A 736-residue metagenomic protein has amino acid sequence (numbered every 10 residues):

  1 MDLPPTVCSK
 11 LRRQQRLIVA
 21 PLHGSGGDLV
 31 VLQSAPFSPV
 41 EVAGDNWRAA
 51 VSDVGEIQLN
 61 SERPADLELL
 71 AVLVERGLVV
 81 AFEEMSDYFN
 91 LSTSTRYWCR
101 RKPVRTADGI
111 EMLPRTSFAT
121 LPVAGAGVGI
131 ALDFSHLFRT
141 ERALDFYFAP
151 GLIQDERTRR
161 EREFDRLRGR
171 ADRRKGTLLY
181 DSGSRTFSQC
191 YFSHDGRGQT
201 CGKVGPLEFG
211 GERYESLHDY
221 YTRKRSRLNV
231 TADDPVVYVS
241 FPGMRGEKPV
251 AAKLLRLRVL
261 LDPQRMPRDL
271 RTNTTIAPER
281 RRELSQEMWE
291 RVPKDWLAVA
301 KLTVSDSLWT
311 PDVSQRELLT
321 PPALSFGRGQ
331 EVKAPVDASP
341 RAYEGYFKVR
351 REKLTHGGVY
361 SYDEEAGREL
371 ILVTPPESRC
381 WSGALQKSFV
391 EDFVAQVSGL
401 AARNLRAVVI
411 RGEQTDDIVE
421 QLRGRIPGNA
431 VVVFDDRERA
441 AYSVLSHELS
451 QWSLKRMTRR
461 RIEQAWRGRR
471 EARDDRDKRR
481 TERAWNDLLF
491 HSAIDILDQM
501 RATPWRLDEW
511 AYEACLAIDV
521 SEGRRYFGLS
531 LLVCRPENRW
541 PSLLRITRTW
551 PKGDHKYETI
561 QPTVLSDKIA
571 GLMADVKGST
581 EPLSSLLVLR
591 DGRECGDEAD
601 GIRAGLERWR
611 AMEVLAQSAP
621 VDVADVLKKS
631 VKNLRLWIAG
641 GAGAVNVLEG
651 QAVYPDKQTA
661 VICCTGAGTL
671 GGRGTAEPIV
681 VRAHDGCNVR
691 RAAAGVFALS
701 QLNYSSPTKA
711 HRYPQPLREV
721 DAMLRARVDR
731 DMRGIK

Functional and structural regions predicted by a protein language model:
M1-R139, A143-Q154, R166, A395 (+3 more regions): Long, contiguous domain-sized segments
G26-G27, D45-N46, V54-G55, S94 (+13 more regions): Intrinsic-disorder/low-complexity loop/linker signature
F89-L91, T95-L255: Often metal-dependent polyanion-binding catalytic scaffolds in large enzymes
L179-A465, R730-K736: Extended, highly charged clamp/arch subdomains and adjacent linkers that form or line substrate-binding channels
